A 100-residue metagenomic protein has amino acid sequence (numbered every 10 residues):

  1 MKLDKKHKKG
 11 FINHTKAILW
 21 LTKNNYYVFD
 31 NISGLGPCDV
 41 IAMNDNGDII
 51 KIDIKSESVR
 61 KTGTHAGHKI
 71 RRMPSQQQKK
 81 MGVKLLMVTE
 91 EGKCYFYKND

Functional and structural regions predicted by a protein language model:
M1-N31: Acidic-basic catalytic patches of nuclease active cores, encompassing PD-(D/E)XK and other metal-cofactor nuclease
H7, I54-A66: Short beta-strand-loop-alpha-helix junction that forms the active-site gateway of nucleic-acid-processing nucleases
A17, L21, V40-A42, N46-V59: Conserved catalytic cores of phosphodiester-cleaving nucleases, focusing on short active-site segments
Y27-P37, I41-N46: Active-site metal-binding core of divalent-cation-utilizing nuclease and nuclease-like domains
L35-P37, G47-K51, K80-G82: Short connector loops at helix/strand junctions that flank enzyme active sites, especially segments positioning acidic
K61-M81: Basic, amphipathic alpha-helical patches used to engage nucleic acids or provide basic targeting signals, exemplified
K79-D100: Domain-level recognition of nuclease-like catalytic cores that cleave nucleotide substrates
